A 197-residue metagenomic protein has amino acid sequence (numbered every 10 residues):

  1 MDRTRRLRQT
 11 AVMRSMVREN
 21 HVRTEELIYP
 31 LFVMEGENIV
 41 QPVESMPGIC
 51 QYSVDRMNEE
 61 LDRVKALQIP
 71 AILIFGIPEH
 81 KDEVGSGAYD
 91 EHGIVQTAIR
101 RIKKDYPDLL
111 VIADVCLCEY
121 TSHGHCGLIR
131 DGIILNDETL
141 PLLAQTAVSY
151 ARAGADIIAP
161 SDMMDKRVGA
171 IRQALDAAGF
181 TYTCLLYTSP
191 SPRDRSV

Functional and structural regions predicted by a protein language model:
M1-F32, I39: N-terminal amphipathic alpha-helix/helix-capping segment at the start of soluble metabolic enzymes
L27-P30, I72, V111-A113, I158 (+1 more regions): Hydrophobic faces of well-ordered beta-strands that scaffold small-molecule active sites in alpha/beta enzyme cores
L31, M57, D114, Y150 (+1 more regions): Conserved, mostly hydrophobic/aromatic
Q41-D55, G127-P141: Active-site mouth loops of central-metabolism enzymes
Q41-I49, A71-H92, S161, D165-V168: Glycine-rich, proline-tolerant flexible connector loops at the mouths of alpha/beta enzymes
S86-A113, V168-L186: Alpha-helix-loop-beta-strand connector modules within alpha/beta enzyme cores
T139, D156-M163: Catalytic beta/alpha-barrel core
Y187-D194: Conserved small/polar residues in nucleotide/adenosyl-binding loops
